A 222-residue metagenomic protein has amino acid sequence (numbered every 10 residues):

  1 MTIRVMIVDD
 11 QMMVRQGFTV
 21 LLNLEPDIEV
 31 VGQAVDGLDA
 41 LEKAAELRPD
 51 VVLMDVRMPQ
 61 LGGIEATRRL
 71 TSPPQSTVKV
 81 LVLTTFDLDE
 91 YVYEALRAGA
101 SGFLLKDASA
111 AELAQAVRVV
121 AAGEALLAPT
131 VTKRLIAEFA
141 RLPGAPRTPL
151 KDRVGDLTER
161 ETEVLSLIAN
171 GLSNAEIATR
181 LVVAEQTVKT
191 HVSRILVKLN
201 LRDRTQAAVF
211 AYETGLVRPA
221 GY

Functional and structural regions predicted by a protein language model:
D9, D55, T84: Active-site residues of response regulator receiver
D27-V35, K43, L201: Short hydrophobic/Thr-rich beta-strand motif most characteristic of the beta2 strand and flanking loop of CheY-like
D36-D39, L61-R68: Acidic catalytic/metal-coordinating carboxylates
L47-L53: Active-site beta3 strand of CheY-like receiver
M58: Receiver (REC) domain active-site loop signature in two-component systems and cognate sites in sensor histidine kinases
P74, L196-Y222: Basic, Lys/Arg-enriched C-terminal extension of HTH/homeodomain DNA-binding domains
Y91-R97, G102, D107-E159, E163 (+1 more regions): Short, flexible helix-to-coil linker/hinge segments that flank and couple to helix-turn-helix
G171-Q206: Recognition helix of helix-turn-helix DNA-binding domains
